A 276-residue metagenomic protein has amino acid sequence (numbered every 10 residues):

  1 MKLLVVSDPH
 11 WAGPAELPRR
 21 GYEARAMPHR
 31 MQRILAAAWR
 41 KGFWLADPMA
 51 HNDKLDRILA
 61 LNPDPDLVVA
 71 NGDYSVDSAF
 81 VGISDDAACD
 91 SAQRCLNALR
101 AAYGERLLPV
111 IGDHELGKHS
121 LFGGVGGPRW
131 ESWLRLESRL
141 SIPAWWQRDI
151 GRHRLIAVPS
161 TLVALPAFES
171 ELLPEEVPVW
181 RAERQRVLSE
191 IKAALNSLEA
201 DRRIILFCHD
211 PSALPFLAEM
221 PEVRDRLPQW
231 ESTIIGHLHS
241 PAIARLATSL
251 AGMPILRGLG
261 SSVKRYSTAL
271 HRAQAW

Functional and structural regions predicted by a protein language model:
M1-D86: N-terminal active-site segment of His-dependent metallophosphoesterases
M1-L4, N52-D64, R94-A101, E137-G151 (+1 more regions): Short amphipathic alpha-helices and their capping/turn segments at secondary-structure boundaries
M1-L4, W11-A15, W146-S160, A164 (+1 more regions): Beta-strand-turn-beta hairpins that frame and shape the catalytic cleft of phosphate-ester-processing enzymes
H10-A15, S75-A79, P109-L121, V163-A167 (+2 more regions): Active-site environment of divalent metal-dependent phosphoester hydrolases
G21-A50, A244-W276: Alpha-helical membrane-targeting segments
R57-L67, A101, R154-A157, F168-L256: His/acidic metal-ligating clusters that form di-metal
I83-S189, R226-Q229, L256-W276: Extended active-site neighborhood of metal-dependent phosphoesterases/phosphodiesterases
